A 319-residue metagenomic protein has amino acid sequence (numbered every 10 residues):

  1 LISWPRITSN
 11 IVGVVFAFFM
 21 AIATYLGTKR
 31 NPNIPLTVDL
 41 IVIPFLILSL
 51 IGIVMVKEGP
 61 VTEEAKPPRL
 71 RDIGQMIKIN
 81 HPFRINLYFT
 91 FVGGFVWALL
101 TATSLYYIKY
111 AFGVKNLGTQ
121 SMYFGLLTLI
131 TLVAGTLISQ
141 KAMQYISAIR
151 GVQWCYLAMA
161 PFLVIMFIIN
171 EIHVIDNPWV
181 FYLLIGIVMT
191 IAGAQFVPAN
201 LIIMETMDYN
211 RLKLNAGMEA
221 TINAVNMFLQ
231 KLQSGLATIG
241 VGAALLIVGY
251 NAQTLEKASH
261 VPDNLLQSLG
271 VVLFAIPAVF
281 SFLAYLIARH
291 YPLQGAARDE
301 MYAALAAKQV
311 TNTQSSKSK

Functional and structural regions predicted by a protein language model:
L1-K319: Membrane-embedded alpha-helical bundles of multi-pass transporters/translocases, especially carrier/permease families
